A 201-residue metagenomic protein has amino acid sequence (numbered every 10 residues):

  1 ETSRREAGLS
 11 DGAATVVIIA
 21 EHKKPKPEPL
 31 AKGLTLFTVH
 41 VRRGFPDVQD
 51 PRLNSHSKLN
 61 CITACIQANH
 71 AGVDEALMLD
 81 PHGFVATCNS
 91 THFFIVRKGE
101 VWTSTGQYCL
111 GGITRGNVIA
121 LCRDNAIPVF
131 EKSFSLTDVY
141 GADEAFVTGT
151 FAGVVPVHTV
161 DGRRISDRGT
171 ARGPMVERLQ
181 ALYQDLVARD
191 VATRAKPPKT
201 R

Functional and structural regions predicted by a protein language model:
T2-R201: Helix-start/capping segments and mature chain N-termini
